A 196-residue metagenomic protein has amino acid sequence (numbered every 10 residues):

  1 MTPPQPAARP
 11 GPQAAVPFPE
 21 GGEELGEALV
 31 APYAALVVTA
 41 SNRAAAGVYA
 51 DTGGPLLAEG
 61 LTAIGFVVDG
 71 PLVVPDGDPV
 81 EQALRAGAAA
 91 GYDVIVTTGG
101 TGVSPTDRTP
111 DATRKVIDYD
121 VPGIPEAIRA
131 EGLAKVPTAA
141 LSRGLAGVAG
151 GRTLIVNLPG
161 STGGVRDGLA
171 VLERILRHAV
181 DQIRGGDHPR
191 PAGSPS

Functional and structural regions predicted by a protein language model:
M1-S196: Non-catalytic beta/alpha edge segments that cap or flank active sites
